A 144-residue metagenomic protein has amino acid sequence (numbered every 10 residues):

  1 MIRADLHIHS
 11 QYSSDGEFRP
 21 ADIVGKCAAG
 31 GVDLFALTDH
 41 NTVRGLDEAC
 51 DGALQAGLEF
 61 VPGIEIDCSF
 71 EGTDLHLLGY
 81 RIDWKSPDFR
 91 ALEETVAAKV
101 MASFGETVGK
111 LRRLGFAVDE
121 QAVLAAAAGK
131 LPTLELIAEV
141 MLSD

Functional and structural regions predicted by a protein language model:
M1-T73: An N-terminally biased module of ancient metal coordination in phosphate/nucleic-acid-related enzymes
G52-D144: Extended substrate/RNA-proximal surfaces in nucleic-acid metabolism proteins
